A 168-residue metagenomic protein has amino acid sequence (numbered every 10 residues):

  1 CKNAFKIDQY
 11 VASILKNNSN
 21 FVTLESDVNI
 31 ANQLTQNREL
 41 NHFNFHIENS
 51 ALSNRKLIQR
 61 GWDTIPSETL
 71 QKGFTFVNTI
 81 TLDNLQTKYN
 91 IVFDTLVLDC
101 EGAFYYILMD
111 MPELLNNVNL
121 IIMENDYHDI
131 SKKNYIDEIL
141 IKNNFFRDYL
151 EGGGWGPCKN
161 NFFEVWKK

Functional and structural regions predicted by a protein language model:
C1-K168: Phosphate/nucleotide-binding beta-alpha loop and adjacent structural elements of enzyme active sites
